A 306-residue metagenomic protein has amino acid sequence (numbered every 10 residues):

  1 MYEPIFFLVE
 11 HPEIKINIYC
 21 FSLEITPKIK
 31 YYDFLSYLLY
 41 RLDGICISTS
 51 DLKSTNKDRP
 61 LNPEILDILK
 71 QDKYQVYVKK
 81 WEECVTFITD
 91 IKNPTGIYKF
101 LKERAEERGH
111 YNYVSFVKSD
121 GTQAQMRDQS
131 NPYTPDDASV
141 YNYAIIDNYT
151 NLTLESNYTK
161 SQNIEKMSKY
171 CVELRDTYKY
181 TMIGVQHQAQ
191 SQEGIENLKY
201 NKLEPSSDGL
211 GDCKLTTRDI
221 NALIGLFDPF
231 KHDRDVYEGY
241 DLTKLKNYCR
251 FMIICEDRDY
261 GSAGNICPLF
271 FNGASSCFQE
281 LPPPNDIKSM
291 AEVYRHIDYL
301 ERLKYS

Functional and structural regions predicted by a protein language model:
M1-M182, K199-Y200: Glycine-rich nucleotide-phosphate-binding loops and adjacent flexible coil segments
F21-L23, H187, D228: Cofactor-binding loop segments of dinucleotide-utilizing enzymes, especially the Rossmann-like FAD- and NAD(P)+-binding
Y40, G44-C46, D72-V78, P94-A144 (+2 more regions): C-terminal regions of RecA-like/P-loop NTPase motor modules
F87-T89, G184, G225, I253: Structural signal for conserved beta-strand scaffold positions within catalytic alpha/beta enzyme cores
N151, H187-G194: Signature of the SF2 helicase/ATPase Hel1-core->accessory helical subdomain module
